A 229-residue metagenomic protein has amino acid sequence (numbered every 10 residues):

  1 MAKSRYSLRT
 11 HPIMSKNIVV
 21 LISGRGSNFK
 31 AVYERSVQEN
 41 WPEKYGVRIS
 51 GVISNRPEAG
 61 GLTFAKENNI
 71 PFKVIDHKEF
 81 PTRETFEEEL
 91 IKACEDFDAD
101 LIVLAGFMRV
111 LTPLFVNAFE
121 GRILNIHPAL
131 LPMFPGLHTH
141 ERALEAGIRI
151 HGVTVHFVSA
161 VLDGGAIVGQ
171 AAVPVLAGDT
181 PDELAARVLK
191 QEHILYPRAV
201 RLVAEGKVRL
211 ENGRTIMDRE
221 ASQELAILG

Functional and structural regions predicted by a protein language model:
Y6-G60: N-terminal Rossmann-like dinucleotide-binding module
K30, N212-G229: Short, basic/aromatic-enriched C-terminal tail that caps enzymatic domains
R35, V47, A105-M217: Donor/substrate-binding cores of folate-linked one-carbon enzymes
K44-T85: Short, surface-exposed acidic-centric catalytic microdomains
S54-R56, K78-E79, R83-E84, F97-P113: N-terminal glycine-rich "phosphate-gripper" loop used for MgATP/nucleotide binding and carboxylate activation
P71, D100, R149: Residue-level detector of anion-binding/catalytic polar loops
T85-I91, H138: Charged helix-capping and loop-helix junction motifs
